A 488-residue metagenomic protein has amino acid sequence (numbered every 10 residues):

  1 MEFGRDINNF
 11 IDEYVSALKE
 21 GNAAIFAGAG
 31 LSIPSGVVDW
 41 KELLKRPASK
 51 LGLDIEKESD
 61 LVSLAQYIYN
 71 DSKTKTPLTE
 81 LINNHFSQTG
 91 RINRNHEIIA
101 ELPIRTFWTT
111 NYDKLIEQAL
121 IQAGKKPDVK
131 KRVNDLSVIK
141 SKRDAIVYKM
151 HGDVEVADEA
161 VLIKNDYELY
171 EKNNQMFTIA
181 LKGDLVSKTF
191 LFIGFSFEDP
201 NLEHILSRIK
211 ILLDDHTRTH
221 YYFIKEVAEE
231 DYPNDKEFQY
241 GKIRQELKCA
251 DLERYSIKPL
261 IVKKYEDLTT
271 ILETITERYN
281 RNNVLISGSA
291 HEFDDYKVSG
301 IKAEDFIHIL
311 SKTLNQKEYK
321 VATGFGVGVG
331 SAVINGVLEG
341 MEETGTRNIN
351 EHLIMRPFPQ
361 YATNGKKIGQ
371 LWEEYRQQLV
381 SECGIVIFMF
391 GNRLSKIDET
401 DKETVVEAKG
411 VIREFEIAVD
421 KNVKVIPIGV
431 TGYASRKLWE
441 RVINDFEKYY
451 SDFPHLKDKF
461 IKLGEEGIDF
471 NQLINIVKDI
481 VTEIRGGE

Functional and structural regions predicted by a protein language model:
M1-E2, T74-F86, V161-Y167, R356-Y361 (+1 more regions): Short, basic, glycine/proline-bearing loop/turn elements
M1-I25, L31, K50, R91-E97 (+7 more regions): SIR2/sirtuin-family catalytic core signature
I7-N8, D12-A24, L31-V38, E42 (+8 more regions): Metabolite-binding pocket within alpha/beta catalytic cores that recognizes anionic/polar moieties
I25-G30, N111, E168-E230, V321-G326 (+1 more regions): Glycine-rich anion-binding loop/nest that anchors nucleotide
P47-V62: Conserved phosphoryl-transfer catalytic core
K126-S187, E373, G384: Active-site gating loop/helix substructures
R281-K297: Generic N-terminal amphipathic, Lys/Arg-enriched alpha-helix
E292-R485: Acidic/glycine-enriched connector segments
